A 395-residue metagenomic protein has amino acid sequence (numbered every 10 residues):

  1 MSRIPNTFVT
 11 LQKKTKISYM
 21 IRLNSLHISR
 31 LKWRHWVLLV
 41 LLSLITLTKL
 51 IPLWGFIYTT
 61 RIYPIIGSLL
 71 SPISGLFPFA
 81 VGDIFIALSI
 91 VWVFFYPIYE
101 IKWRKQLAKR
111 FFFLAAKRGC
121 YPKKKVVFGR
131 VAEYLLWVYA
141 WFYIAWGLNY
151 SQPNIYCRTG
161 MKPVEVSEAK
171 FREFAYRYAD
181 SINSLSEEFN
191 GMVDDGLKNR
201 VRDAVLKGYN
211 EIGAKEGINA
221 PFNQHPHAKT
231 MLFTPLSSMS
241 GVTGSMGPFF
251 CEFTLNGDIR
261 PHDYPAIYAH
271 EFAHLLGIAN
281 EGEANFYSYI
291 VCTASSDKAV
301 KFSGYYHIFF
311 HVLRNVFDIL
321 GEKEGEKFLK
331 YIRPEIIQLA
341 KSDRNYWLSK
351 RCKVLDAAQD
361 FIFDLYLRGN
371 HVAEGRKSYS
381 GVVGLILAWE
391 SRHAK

Functional and structural regions predicted by a protein language model:
V9-I28, W103-V127: Membrane-interfacial, low-structure loops and terminal tails that flank and connect transmembrane helices in multi-pass
L39-R104: Membrane-embedded alpha-helical segments of integral membrane proteins
T59, L148-F171: Alpha-helical transmembrane signal-anchor/signal-peptide segments
P78, Y264-I278, G282-N285, Y289: Active-site recognition of the HExxH zinc-binding catalytic motif
I86, F94-F95, Y121-Y156: Transmembrane alpha-helices and immediately adjacent membrane-cytoplasm interface residues in multi-pass integral
F171-Y178, A279-E324: Post-HExxH zinc-binding segment in Zn-dependent metallohydrolases
F189-C251, G257, P261: Auxiliary, metal-adjacent structural segments of Zn-dependent hydrolase domains
I337-K395: Pan-zinc metallopeptidase signature
